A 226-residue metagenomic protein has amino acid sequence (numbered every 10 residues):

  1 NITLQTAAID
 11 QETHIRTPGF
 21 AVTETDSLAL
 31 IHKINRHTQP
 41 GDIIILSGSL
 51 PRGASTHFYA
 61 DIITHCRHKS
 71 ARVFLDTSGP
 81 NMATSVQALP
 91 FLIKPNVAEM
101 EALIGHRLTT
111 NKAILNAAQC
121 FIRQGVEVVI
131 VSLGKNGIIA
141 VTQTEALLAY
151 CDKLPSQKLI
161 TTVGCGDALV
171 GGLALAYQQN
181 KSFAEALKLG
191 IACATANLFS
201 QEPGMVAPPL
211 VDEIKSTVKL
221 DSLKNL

Functional and structural regions predicted by a protein language model:
N1-G41, D212-L226: Conserved N-terminal subdomain of the carbohydrate kinase-like
T6, T17-G19, G48, T77-G79 (+1 more regions): Short, structured patches in soluble enzyme cores that scaffold and shape functional sites
T13-T25, L46-G53, K69-R72, I104-H106: Flexible, glycine/proline-enriched loop segments at strand-loop-helix junctions that form or flank small-ligand binding
H14-R16, G41-S49, D76, K94-E99: Short beta-strands and strand-loop turn motifs
P18-F20, G79, V97-M100, D152-S156: Short, acidic/turn-prone active-site loops that include or flank metal/cofactor- and phosphate-binding residues
T23-I62, C66: Hydrophobic alpha-helical segments and helix pairs
H57-E145: Conserved phosphate/ATP/ADP-binding segment of small-molecule kinases
A83, N111-L226: Conserved phosphate-binding/catalytic region of the ribokinase-like
